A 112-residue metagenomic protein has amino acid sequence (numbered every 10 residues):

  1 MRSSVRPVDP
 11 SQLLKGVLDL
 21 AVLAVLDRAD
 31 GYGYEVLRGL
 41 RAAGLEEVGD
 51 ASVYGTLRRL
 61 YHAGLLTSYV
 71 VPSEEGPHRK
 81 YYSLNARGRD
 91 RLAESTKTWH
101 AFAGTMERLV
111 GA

Functional and structural regions predicted by a protein language model:
R2-R6, R89-A112: Amphipathic alpha-helical dimerization/coiled-coil segments that flank or bridge DNA-binding/regulatory modules
V8-Q12, V70-V71: Short beta-strand/turn micro-motifs at beta-sheet edges
P10-Y54: N-terminal helix-turn-helix DNA-binding core of bacterial DNA-binding proteins
Y54-Y61: Short, hydrophobic-biased segments on the C-terminal half of alpha helices that form "recognition helices"
A63-E75, S83: Beta-hairpin "wing" of winged helix-turn-helix
